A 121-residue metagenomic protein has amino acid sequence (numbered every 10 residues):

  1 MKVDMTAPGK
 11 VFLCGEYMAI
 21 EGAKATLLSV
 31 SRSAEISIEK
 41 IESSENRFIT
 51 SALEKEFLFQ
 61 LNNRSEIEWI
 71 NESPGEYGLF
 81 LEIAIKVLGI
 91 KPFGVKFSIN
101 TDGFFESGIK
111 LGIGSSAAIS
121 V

Functional and structural regions predicted by a protein language model:
M1-I113: ATP-binding N-lobe of GHMP and related small-molecule kinases
G112-V121: DPxDG-like acidic metal-binding loop motif
